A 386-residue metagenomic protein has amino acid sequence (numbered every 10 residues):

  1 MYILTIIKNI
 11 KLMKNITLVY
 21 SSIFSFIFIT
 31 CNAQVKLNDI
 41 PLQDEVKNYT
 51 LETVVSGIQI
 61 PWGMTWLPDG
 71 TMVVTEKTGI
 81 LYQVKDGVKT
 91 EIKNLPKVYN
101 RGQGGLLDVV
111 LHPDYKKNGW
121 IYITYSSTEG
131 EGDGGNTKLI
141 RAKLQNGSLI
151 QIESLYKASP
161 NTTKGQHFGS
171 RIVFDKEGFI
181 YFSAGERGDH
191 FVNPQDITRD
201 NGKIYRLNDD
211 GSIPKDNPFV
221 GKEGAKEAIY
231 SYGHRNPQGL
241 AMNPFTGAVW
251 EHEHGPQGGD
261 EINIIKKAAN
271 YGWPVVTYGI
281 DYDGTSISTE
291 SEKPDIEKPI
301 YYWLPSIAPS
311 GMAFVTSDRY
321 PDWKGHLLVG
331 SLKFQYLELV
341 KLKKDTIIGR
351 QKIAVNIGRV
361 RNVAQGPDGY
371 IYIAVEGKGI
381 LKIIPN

Functional and structural regions predicted by a protein language model:
M1-K36: Bacterial Sec-dependent N-terminal signal peptides
Q34-H190, G239-M242, G247-G255, P305-K343 (+2 more regions): Acidic, Gly/Ser/Thr-rich repeat motifs that build Ca2+-stabilized beta-propeller blades
Q34-T50, L149, S212-K222, Y278-D295 (+1 more regions): Blade/loop signatures of beta-propeller domains
E52-V55, K89-P96, I150-K157, K215-F219 (+2 more regions): Beta-propeller fold detector
T137-G147, I197-D209, I265-K266: Beta-propeller blade signature
L144, H254-D260, I264-Y271: Short edge-strand/loop segments of extracellular domains
T198-L207, D216-A248: Loop-centered beta-sheet repeat module
I347-P367: Conserved blade-ending motifs and adjacent loop-strand segments that build the rim/top face of beta-propeller domains
